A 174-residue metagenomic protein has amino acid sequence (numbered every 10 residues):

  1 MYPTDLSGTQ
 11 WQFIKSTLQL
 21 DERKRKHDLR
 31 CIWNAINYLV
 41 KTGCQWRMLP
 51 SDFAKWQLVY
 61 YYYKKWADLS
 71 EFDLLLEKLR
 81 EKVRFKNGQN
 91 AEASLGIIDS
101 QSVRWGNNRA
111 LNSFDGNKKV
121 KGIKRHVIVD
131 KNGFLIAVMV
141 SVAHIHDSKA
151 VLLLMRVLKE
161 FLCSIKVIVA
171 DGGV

Functional and structural regions predicted by a protein language model:
M1-V174: Short alpha-helical elements
